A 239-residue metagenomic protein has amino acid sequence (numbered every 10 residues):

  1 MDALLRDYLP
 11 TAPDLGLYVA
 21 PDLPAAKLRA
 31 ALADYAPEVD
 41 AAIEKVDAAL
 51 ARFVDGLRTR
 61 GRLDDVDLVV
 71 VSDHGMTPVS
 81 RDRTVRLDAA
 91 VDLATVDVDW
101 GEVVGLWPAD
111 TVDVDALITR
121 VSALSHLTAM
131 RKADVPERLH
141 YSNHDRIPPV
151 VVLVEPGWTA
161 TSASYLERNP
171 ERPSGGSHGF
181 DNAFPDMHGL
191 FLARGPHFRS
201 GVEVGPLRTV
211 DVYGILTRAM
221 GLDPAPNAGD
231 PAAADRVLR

Functional and structural regions predicted by a protein language model:
M1-G16, L23-V66, A116, L216: A long, amphipathic alpha-helix that forms part of the scaffold/cap immediately adjacent to metal-dependent active
L15-V19, V69, L192: Structural motif
Y18-L23, S72, V154-G157: Short, well-ordered beta-to-alpha junction loops that form the rim of enzyme active sites and present histidine/acidic
P24-K27, T77-S80, A160-S162: Short catalytic/ligand-binding loop motif for oxyanion handling, primarily in non-cytosolic enzymes, centered on
A26-A30, H74, P173-H178: Histidine-centered active-site/metal-ligand motif
D65, V71-A109: Acidic/histidine-rich catalytic neighborhood
V98-A219: Active-site neighborhoods of enzymes that stabilize oxyanions during catalysis
D211, I215-R239: …; additionally, a secondary subgroup of soluble metalloenzymes is captured
